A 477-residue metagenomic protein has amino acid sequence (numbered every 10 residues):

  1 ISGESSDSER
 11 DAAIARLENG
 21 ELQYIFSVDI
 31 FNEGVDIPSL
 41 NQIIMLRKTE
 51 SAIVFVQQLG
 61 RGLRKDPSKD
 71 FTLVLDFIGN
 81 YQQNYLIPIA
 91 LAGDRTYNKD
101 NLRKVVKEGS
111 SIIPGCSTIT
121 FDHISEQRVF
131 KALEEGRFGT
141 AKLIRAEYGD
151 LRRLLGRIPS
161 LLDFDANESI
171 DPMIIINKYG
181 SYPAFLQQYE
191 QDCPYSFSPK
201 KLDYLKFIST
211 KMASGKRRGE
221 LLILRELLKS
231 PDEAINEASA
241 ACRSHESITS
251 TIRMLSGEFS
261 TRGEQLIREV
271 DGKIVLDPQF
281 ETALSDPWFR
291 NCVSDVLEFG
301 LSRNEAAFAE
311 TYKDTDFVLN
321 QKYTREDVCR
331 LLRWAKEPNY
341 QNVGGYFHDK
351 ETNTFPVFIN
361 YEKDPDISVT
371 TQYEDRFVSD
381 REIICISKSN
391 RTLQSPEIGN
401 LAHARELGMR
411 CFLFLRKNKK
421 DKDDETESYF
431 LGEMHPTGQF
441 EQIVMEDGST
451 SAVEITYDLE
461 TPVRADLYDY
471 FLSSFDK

Functional and structural regions predicted by a protein language model:
I1-N32: Conserved helicase ATPase core of P-loop NTP-dependent helicases/translocases
I25-L40, G60-R64: SF2 helicase motor core recognition
P38-Q42, E50, P67-L73, G408-C411: Short glycine-/polar-rich loops that comprise or flank the Walker A/P-loop and associated switch/sensor motifs
K48-R95: Conserved segment of the helicase C-terminal RecA-like domain
L91-A234: Long, largely alpha-helical accessory region at the distal end of helicase-like NTP-driven motors
L205-I208, E220, F317-S428: Acidic, glycine-rich low-complexity segments with interspersed aromatic residues
A241-K363: Charge-dense, extended regions
K422-K477: Compact mixed alphabeta submodule
